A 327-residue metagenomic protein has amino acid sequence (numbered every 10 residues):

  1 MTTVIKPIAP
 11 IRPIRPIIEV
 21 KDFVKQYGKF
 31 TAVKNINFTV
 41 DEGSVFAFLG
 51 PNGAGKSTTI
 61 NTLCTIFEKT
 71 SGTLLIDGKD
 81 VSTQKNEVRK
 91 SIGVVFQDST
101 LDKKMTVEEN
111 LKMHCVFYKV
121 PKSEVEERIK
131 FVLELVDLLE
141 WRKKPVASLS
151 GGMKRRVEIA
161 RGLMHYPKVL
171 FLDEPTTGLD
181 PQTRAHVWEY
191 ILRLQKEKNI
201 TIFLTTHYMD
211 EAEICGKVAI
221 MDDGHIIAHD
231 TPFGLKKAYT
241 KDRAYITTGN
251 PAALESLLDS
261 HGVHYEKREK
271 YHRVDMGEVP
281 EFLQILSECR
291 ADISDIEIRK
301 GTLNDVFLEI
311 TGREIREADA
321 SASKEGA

Functional and structural regions predicted by a protein language model:
G72-D80, V88: Conserved ABC transporter NBD signature motif
K112, V116, S123-W141: Conserved ABC ATPase "signature" region
P145-L149: Conserved ABC ATPase signature
Y166: Conserved catalytic motifs of ABC-family nucleotide-binding domains
L170-D173: Catalytic Walker B motif of ABC-type/P-loop ATPase nucleotide-binding domains
E189-G277: ABC transporter nucleotide-binding domain
